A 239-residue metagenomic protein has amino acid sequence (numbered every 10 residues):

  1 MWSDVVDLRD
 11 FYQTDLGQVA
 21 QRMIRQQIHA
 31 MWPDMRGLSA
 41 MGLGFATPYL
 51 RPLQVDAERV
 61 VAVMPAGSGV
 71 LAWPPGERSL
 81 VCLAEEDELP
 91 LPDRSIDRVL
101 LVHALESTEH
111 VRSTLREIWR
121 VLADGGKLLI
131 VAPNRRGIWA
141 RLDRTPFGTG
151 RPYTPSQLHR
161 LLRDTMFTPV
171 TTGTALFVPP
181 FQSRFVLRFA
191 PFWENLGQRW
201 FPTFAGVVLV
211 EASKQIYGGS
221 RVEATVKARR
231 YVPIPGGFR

Functional and structural regions predicted by a protein language model:
M1-D34: Class I SAM-dependent methyltransferase Rossmann-like catalytic core, especially the SAM/SAH-binding loop
Q26, A30, D34-L89: Class I SAM-dependent methyltransferase SAM/SAH-binding core
V99-L100: Hydrophobic beta-strand segment of the Class I
R112-K127: A short glycine-rich, Lys/Arg-flanked "PGG" loop and its adjoining helix->strand segment in the class I
P133-T149: Short, glycine-/aromatic-enriched active-site segment of Class I SAM-dependent methyltransferases
T149-T172, L176, V208: Short alpha-helix
V170-N195, T203-A205: Conserved catalytic loop of SAM-dependent methyltransferase domains
E194-R239: C-terminal lobe and adjacent flexible extensions of AdoMet/dcAdoMet transferase-like proteins
